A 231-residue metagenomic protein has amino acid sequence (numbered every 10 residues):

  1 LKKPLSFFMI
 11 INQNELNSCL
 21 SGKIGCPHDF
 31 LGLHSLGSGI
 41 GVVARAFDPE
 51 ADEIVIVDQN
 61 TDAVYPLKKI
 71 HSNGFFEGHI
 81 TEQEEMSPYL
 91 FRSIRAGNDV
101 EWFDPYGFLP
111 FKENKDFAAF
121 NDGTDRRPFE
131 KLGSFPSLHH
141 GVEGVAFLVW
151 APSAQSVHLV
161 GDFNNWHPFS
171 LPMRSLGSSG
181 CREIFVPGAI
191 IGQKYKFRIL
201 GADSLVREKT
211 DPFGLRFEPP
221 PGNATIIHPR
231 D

Functional and structural regions predicted by a protein language model:
K2-P4: Polybasic, lysine-rich low-complexity intrinsically disordered segments
F7-S38, V64, I70-A151, W166-P168 (+1 more regions): The feature marks proteins involved in alpha-glucan
F47-E53, W150-V157: Short proline/glycine-enriched turn/loop motifs at strand-loop junctions of beta-rich domains
A51-D52, Q59-T61: Solvent-exposed beta-hairpin/edge-strand motifs
I54-I56, V157-L159, Y195: Short beta-strand elements bearing conserved aromatic residues within extracellular beta-rich modules
D58, S170: Short, flexible helix/strand-to-coil boundary loops that buttress conserved ligand/catalytic motifs in alpha/beta
